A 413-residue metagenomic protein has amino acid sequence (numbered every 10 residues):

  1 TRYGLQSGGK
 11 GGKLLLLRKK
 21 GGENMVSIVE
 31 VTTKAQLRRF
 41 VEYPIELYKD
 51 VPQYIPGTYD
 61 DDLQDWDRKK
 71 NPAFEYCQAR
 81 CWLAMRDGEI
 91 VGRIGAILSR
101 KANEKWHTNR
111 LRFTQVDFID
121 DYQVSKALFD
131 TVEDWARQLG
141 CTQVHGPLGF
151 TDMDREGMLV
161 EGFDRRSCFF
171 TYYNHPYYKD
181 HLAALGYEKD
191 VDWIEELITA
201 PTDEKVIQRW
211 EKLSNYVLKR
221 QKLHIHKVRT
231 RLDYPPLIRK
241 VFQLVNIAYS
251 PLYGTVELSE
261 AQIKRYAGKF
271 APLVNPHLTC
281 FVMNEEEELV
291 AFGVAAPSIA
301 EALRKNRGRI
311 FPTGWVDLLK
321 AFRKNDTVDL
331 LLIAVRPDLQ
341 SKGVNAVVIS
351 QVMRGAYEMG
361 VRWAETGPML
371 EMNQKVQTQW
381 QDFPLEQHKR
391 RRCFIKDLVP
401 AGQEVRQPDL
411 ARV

Functional and structural regions predicted by a protein language model:
Y3-L5, G9, R18-K19, S125-R229 (+1 more regions): Acyl-donor-binding surface of acyltransferase catalytic domains
L17-L37, V41-E46, R209-P235: Conserved N-terminal entry element of GNAT/NAT acetyltransferase domains
L37, R100-N103, D152-D154, D203-E204 (+7 more regions): Flexible loop/turn segments at secondary-structure boundaries
P44-R86, I94-E104, V228-A334: A conserved beta-strand-loop-helix scaffold within acyl/acetyltransferase catalytic domains
K70, L98-K101, R304-K305, K324 (+4 more regions): Alpha-helical subdomain
N103-G186, N306-D382: Acyl-donor binding region in acyl/amide transferases
